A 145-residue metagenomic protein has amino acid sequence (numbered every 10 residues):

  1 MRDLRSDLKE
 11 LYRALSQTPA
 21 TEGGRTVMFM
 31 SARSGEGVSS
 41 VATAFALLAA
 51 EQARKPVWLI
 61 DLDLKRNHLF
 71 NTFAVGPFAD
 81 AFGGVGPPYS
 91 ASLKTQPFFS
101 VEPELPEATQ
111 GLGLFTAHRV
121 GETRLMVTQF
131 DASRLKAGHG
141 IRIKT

Functional and structural regions predicted by a protein language model:
R2-R5, K9, R13, A20 (+2 more regions): P-loop/Walker-type NTP enzyme "switch/lid" segment
V41: Hydrophobic positions on the alpha1 helix immediately C-terminal to the Walker A/P-loop
A46, A50-E51: Gly/Ala-rich phosphate-binding loop of Rossmann-like dinucleotide-binding domains, activating on the conserved
